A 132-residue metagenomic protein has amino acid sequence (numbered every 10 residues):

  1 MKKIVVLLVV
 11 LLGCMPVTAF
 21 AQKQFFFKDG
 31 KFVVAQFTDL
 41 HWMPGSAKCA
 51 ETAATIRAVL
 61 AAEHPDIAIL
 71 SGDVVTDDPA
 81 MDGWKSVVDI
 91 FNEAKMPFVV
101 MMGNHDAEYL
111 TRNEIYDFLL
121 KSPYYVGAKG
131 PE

Functional and structural regions predicted by a protein language model:
I4-M15: Sec-dependent N-terminal signal peptides
L11, H41, V75, H105-D106: Short, glycine/serine-rich, charged loops/turns that create anion-binding and catalytic segments at active sites
L11-L12, K48, D82, R112: Hydrophobic alpha-helical membrane-insertion segments
C14-M15, E51, K85, F118: Hydrophobic alpha-helical membrane context
F20-S86, I90: N-terminal active-site segment of His-dependent metallophosphoesterases
K85-E132: Extended active-site neighborhood of metal-dependent phosphoesterases/phosphodiesterases
